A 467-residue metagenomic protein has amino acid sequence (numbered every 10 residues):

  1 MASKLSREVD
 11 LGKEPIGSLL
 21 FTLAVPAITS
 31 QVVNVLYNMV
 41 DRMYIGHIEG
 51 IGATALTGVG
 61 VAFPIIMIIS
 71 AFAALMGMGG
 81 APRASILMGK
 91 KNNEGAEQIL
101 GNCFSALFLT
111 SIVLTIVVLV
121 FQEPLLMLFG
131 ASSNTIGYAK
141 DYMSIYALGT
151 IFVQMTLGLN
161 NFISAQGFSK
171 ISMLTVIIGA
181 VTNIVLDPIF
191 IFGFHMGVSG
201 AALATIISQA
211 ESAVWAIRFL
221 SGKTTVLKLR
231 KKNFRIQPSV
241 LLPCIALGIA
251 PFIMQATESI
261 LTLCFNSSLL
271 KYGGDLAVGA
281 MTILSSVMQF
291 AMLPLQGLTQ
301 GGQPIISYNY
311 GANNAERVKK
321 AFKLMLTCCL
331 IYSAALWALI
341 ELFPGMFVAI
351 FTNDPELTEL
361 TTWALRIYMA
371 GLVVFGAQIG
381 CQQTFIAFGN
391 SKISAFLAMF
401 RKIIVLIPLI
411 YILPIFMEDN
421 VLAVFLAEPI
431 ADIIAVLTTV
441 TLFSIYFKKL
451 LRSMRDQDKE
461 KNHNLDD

Functional and structural regions predicted by a protein language model:
M1-A24, A84-G149, G193-I249, I306-G371 (+1 more regions): Short alpha-helical transmembrane segments in multi-pass integral membrane proteins
L11-I51, P64-R83, F108-T115, T150 (+4 more regions): N-terminal transmembrane alpha-helices
T22-D41, I145, G179, S208-S212 (+4 more regions): Transmembrane helical elements of multi-pass membrane transporters/channels
V32, L36-T57, L126-S133, I189-M196 (+5 more regions): Helix-terminus/linker motif at the lipid-water interface of multi-pass membrane proteins
N34, N38-I45, S70-G77, A81 (+17 more regions): Alpha-helical transmembrane segments and their lipid-water interface positions in multi-pass membrane proteins
A53-P64, M143, A202, D275-F290 (+2 more regions): Small-residue hotspots at the loop-to-helix junctions and early N-terminal turns of transmembrane alpha-helices
L56-I116, V153-S172, A280-A338, L342-P344 (+1 more regions): Small-residue-rich hydrophobic transmembrane alpha-helices
Y146-S164, S172-A180, A201-V214, Q296-T299 (+3 more regions): Short runs within selected transmembrane alpha-helices of multi-pass transporters and secretion channels
